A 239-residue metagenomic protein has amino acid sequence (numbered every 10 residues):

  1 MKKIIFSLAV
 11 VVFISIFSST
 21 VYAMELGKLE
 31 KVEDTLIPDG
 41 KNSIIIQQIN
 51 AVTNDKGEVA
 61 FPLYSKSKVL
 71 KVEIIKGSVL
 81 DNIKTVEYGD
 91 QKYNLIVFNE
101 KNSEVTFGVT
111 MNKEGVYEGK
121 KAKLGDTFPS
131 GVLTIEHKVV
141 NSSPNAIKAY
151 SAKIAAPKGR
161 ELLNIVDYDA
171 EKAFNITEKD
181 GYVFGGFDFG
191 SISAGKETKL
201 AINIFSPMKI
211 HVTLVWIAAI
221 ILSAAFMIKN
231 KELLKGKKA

Functional and structural regions predicted by a protein language model:
M1-A9: Positively charged n-region of N-terminal signal peptides that target proteins for export
I14-Y22: C-terminal segment of classical bacterial N-terminal signal peptides
A23-L70: Early extracytoplasmic/domain-onset interaction patches
A23-M24, S67-V97, N164-F184: Solvent-exposed beta-strand/loop surfaces of large extracellular or lumenal domains
V86-A170: Surface-exposed, acidic/Ser/Thr-rich flexible loop segments
G181-S206: Juxtamembrane amphipathic/hinge helix adjacent to a transmembrane helix
A201-I220: Juxtamembrane/start-of-transmembrane alpha-helix segments at the extracytoplasmic/lumenal side of membrane anchors
A224-A239: Juxtamembrane interface at the cytosolic side of transmembrane helices
